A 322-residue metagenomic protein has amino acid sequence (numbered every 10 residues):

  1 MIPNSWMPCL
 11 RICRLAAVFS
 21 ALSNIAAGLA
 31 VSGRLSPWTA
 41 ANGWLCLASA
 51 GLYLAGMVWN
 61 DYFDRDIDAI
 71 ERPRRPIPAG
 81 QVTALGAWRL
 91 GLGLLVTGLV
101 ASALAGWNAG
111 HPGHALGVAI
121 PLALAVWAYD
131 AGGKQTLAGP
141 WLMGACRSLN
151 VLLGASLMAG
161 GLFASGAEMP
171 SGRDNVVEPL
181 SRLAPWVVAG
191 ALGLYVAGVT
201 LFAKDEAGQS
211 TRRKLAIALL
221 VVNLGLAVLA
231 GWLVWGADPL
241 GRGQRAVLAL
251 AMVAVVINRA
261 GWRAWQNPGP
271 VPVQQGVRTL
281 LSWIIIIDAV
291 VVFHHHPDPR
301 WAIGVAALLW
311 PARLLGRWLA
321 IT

Functional and structural regions predicted by a protein language model:
M1-A26: N-terminal, positively charged, Ser/Thr/Ala/Gly-biased leader segments that form transit/presequence-like amphipathic
I2-L10, A145-T322: C-terminal membrane-associated helical module and adjoining short loops/tails
P8-A16, D61, A79-W88, N108-H114 (+2 more regions): Short, amphipathic, aromatic/basic-enriched membrane-interface segments that mark the entry/exit of transmembrane
A21-F63, L95-A103, P112-Y129, A184-V196 (+1 more regions): Membrane-embedded alpha-helical segments that form the functional core of polytopic membrane enzymes, especially those
W38-G43, H111-V118, T136-P140, L240-A249 (+1 more regions): Short, aromatic-rich membrane-interface segments at the entry and exit of alpha-helical transmembrane domains
C46-A48, R65-V126, G144, E168-G190 (+2 more regions): Multi-pass membrane catalytic core of lipid/isoprenoid biosynthesis enzymes
S49-A79, A84-G86, V199-R212, L315-A320: Acidic (Asp/Glu-rich) catalytic motifs at the cytosolic membrane interface
D130-P140, P268-G269, L319-T322: Membrane-helix interface "capping/anchor" motifs
